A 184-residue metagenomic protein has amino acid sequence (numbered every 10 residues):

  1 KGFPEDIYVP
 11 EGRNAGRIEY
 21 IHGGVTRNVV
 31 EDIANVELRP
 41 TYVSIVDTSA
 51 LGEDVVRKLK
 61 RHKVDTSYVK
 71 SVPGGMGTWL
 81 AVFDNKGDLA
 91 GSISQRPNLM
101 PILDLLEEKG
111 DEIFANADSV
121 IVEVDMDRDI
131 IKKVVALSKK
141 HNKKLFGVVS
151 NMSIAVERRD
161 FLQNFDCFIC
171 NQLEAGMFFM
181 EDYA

Functional and structural regions predicted by a protein language model:
K1-E5, Y20-G23, T48, Q95 (+3 more regions): Generic structural "secondary-structure junction" signal
K1-V43, A50-D54, K60-R61, W79: Glycine-rich phosphate/adenosyl-contacting loop at the front of the ribokinase-like
S44-D47, V149: Short beta-strand/turn micro-motifs composed of small residues that flank or help shape donor/cofactor-binding pockets
K58-S71, F83-A184: Ribokinase/PfkB-type carbohydrate-kinase core domain
G75-G77: Acidic, polar ligand-binding/catalytic clefts
